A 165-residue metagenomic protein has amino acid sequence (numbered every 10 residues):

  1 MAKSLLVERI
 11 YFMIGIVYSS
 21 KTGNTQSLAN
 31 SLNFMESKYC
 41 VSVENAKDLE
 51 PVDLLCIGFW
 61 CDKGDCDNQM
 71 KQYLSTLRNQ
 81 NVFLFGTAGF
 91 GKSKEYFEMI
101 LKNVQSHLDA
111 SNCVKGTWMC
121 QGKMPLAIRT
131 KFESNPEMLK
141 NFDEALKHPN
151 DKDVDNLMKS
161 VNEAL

Functional and structural regions predicted by a protein language model:
M1-K3, E50, H148: Intrinsic-disorder/low-complexity coil detector
A2-F12: Short, Lys/Arg-enriched N-terminal segments with co-localized hydrophobic residues within the first ~10-30 amino acids
V7-R9, Y18, K47-L49, S75: Generic structural signal for beta-strand residues in well-ordered domains
M13-G15, L54-L55: Short active-site oxyanion
I14-M35: N-terminal beta1-alpha1 ligand-phosphate binding loop
F34-Y39, L54-I57, D62-L165: FMN-binding flavodoxin-like domain, especially the glycine-rich phosphate-binding loop
Y39-P51: Short acidic low-complexity segments
